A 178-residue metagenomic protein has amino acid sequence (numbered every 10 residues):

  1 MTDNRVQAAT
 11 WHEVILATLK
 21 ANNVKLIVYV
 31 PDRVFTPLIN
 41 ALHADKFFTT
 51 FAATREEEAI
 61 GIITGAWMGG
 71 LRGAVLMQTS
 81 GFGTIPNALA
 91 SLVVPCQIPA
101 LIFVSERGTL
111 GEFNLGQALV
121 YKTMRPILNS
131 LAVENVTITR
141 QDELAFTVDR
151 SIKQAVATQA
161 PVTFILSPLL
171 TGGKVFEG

Functional and structural regions predicted by a protein language model:
M1-G178: Thiamine diphosphate
